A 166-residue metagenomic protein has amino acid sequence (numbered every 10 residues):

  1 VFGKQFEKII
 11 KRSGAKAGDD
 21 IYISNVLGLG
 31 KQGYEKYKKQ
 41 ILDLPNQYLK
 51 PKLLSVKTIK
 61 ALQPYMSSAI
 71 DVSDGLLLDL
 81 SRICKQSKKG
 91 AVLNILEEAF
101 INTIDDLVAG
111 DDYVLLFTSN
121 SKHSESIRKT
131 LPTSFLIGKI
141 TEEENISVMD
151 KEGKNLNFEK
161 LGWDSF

Functional and structural regions predicted by a protein language model:
V1-F166: Helix-biased detector of long, well-ordered alpha-helical tracts
